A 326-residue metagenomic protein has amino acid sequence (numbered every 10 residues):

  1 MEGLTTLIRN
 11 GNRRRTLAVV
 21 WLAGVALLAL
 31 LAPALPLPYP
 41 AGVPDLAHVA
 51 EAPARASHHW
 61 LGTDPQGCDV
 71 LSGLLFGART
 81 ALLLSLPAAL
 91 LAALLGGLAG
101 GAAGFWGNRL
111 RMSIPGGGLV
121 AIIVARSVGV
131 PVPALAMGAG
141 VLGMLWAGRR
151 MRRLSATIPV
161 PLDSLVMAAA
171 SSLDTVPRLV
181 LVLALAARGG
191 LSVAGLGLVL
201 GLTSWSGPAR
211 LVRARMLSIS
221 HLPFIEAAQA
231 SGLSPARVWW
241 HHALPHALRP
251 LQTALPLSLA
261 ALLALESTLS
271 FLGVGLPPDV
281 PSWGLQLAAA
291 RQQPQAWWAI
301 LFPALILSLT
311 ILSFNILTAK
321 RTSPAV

Functional and structural regions predicted by a protein language model:
M1-A41, M112-I123, V166-A169, L173: N-terminal signal-anchor/first transmembrane alpha helix
G3-N12, S57-T63, G67-L71, Q286-A290: A short amphipathic helical element positioned immediately N-terminal to and/or at the very start of a transmembrane
L7-I8, L37-P38, L46-A50, L211 (+1 more regions): Intrinsically disordered, low-complexity segments enriched in polar/charged residues with Gly/Pro, especially when
L30-S72, G273: Short membrane-interfacial helix/loop motifs at transmembrane-helix boundaries
C68, S72-V326: Alpha-helical transmembrane segments of integral membrane proteins, especially multi-pass inner/plasma-membrane
